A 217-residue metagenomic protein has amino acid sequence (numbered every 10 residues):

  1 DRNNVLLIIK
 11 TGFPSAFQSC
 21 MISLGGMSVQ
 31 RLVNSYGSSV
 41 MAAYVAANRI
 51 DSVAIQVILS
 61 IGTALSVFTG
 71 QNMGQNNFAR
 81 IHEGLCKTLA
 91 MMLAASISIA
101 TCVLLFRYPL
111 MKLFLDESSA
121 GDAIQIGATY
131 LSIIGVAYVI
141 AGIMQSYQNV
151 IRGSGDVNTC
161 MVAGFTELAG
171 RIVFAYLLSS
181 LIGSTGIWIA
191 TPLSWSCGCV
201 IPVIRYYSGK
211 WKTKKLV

Functional and structural regions predicted by a protein language model:
D1-F13, T69-A137, L178-V217: Short alpha-helical transmembrane segments in multi-pass integral membrane proteins
D1-S28, V33, V53, V57 (+5 more regions): Hydrophobic faces of transmembrane alpha-helices in multi-pass small-molecule transporters and flippases across diverse
N3, S15, S39, V45-N48 (+1 more regions): Conserved active-site and cofactor/substrate-binding residues in soluble primary-metabolism enzymes
S15, S19, M27, R31 (+6 more regions): Transmembrane alpha-helix boundary and packing residues in multipass membrane permease domains and related
C20-M27, S96-L104, G142, S146 (+4 more regions): Hydrophobic positions within alpha-helical transmembrane segments of bacterial inner-membrane proteins
C20-R49, V53, Q71, P109-S119 (+1 more regions): Helix-terminus/linker motif at the lipid-water interface of multi-pass membrane proteins
A43-L105, A141-A163: Small-residue-rich hydrophobic transmembrane alpha-helices
G62, I134-G153, T159-R171, I187-V203: Short runs within selected transmembrane alpha-helices of multi-pass transporters and secretion channels
